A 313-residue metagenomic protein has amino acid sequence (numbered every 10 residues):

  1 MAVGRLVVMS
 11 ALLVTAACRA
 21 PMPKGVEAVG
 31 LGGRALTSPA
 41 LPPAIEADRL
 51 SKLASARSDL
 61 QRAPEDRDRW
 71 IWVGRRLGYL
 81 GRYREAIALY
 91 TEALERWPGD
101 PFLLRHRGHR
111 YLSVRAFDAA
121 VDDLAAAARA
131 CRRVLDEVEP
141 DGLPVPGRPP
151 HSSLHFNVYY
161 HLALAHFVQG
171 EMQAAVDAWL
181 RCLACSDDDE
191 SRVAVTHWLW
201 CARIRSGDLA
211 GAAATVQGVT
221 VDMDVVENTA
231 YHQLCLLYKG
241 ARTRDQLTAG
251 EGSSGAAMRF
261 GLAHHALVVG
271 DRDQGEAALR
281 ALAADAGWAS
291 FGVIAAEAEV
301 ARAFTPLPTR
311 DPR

Functional and structural regions predicted by a protein language model:
C18-W72, Y79-L80, T305-D311: N-terminal leader/linker segments that initiate helical-solenoid repeat arrays
P64, P98, R132, S153 (+4 more regions): Short coil turns that delineate tetratricopeptide repeat
R75, H109, L164, C201-R203 (+3 more regions): Residue-level recognition of tetratricopeptide repeat
